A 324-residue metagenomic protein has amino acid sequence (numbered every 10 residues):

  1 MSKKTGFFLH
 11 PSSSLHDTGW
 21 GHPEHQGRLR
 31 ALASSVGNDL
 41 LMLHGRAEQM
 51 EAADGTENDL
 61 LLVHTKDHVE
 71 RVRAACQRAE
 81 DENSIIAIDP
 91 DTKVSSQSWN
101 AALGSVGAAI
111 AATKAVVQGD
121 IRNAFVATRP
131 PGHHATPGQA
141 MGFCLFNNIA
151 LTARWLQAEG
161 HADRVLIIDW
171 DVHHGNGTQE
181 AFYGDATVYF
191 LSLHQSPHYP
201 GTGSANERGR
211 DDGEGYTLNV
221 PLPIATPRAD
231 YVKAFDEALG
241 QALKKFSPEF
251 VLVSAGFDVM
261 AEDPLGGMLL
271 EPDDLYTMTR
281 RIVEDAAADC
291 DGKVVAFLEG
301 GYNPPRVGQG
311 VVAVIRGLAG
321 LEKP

Functional and structural regions predicted by a protein language model:
M1-P324: HDAC/HDAC-like amidohydrolase catalytic core signature
